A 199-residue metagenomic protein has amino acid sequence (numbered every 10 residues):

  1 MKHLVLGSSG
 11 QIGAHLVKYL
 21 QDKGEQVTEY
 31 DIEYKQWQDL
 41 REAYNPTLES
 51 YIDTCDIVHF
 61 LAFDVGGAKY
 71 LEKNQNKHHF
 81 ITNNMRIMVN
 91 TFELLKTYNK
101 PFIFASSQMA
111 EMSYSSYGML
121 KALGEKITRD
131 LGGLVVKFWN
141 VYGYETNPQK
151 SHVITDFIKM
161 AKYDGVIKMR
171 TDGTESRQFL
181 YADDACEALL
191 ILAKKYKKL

Functional and structural regions predicted by a protein language model:
H3-K23: N-terminal Rossmann NAD(P)H-binding glycine-rich loop of SDR-like oxidoreductase domains
L6, Y30, V58-D64, F102-Q108 (+1 more regions): SDR active-site strand-loop-helix element
L16, H59, L189-A193: Hydrophobic "lid"/C-terminal helical patch of Rossmann-like NAD(P)-dependent dehydrogenase/epimerase domains
T28-S50: Adenosine-cofactor binding site in Rossmann-like domains, unifying the SAM/SAH pocket of S-adenosylmethionine-dependent
L48-N83: NAD(P)H-binding glycine-rich loop region in Rossmannoid oxidoreductase-like domains and their noncatalytic homologs
N83-N90, P101, L123-G124, Y181-D184: Conserved cofactor-binding/catalytic machinery of classical short-chain dehydrogenase/reductase
R86-G118, L134: Conserved Rossmann-fold NAD(P)-dependent oxidoreductase catalytic core, especially the SDR/UDP-sugar
Y114-G118, A122-A193: NAD(P)-dependent short-chain dehydrogenase/reductase
